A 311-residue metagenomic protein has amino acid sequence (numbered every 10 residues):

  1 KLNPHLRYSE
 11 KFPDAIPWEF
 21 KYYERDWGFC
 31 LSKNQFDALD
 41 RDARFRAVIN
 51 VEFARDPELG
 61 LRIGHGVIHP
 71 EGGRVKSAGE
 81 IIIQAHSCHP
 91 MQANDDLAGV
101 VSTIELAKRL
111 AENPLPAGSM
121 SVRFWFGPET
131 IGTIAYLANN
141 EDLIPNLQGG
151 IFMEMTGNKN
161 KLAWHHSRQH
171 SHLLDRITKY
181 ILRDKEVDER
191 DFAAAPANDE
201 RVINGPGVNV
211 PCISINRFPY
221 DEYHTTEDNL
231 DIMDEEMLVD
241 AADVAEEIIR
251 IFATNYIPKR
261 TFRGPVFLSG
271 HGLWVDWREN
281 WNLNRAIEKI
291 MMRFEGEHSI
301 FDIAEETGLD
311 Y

Functional and structural regions predicted by a protein language model:
K1-V210, S214-Y311: N-terminal hydrophobic/helix-forming segments and targeting peptides
